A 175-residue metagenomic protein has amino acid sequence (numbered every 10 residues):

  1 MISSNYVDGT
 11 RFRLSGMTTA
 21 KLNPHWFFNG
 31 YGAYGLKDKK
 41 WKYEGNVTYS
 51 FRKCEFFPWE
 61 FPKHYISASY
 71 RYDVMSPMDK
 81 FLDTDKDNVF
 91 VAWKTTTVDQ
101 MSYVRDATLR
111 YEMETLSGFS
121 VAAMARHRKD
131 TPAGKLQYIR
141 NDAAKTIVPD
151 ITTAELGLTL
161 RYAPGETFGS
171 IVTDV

Functional and structural regions predicted by a protein language model:
M1-D8, S15, R71-D73, P77-V175: Transmembrane beta-strand segments of outer-membrane beta-barrel domains in Gram-negative and organellar OMPs
M1-Y6, R13-S15, A20, P24-D38 (+4 more regions): Transmembrane beta-strand segments that form the barrel wall of outer-membrane beta-barrel proteins
F12-A20, L36-P58, S67-S69, L109-M113 (+2 more regions): Feature captures outer-membrane beta-barrel proteins of Gram-negative bacteria and organelles
L22-W26, R52-H64, S117-A123, E166-D174: Short loop/turn motifs that connect adjacent beta-strands in outer-membrane beta-barrel proteins
F27-A33, Y43-N46, M124-R126, Q137-I139: Composition- and surface-driven signal marking solvent-exposed, interaction-prone regions in large proteins
